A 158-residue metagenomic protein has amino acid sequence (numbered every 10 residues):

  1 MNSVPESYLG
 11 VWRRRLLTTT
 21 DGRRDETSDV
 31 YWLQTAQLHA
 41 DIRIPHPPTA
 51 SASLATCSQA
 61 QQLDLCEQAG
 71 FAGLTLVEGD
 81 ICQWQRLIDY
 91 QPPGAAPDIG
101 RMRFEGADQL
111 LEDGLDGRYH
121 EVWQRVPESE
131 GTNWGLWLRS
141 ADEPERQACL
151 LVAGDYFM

Functional and structural regions predicted by a protein language model:
M1-G70, I81-M158: Lipid interaction determinants
